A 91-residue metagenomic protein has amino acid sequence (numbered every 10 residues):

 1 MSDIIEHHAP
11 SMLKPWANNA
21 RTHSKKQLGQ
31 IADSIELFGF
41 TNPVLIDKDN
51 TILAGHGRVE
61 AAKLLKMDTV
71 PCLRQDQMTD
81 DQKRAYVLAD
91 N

Functional and structural regions predicted by a protein language model:
M1-N91: Short, charged/polar connector segments at secondary-structure boundaries
